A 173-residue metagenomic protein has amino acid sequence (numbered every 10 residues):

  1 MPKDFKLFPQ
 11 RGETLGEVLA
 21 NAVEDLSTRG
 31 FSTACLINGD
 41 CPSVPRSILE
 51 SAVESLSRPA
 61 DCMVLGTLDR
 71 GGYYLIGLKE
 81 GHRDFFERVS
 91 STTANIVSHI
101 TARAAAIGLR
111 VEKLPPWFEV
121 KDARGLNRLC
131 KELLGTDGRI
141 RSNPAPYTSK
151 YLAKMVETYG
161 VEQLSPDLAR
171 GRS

Functional and structural regions predicted by a protein language model:
M1-R11, V64-G66, Y74, E80 (+1 more regions): Glycine/proline-rich, flexible active-site/cofactor-binding loop segments that harbor closely spaced acidic
M1-T33: Short phosphate-binding loop-to-helix
C35-I37: Short aromatic-hydrophobic micro-motifs that form the base-stacking/packing surface for donor nucleotide recognition
G39-C41: Short acidic donor-binding/metal-coordinating loop in glycosyltransferase active sites
S43-R70: Conserved donor-nucleotide/metal-binding helix-loop-beta segment in metal-dependent transferases, i.e., the alpha-helix
D69-G72, A153: Short, flexible loop segments at boundaries between secondary-structure elements
H82-T101: Short, glycine-/small-residue-rich phosphate/pyrophosphate-handling segment
H99-S173: Conserved alpha/beta core of the MobA/IspD/sugar-nucleotide pyrophosphorylase nucleotidyltransferase superfamily
